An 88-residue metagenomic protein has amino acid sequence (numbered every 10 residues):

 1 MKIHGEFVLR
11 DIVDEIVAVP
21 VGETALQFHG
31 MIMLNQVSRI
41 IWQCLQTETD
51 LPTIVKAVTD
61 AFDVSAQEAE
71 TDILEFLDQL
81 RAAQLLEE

Functional and structural regions predicted by a protein language model:
M1-R39, Q43-Q46: Acidic, low-complexity/disordered tracts enriched in E/D and polar residues
G30-E88: Long, charge-rich, low-complexity alpha-helical segments
